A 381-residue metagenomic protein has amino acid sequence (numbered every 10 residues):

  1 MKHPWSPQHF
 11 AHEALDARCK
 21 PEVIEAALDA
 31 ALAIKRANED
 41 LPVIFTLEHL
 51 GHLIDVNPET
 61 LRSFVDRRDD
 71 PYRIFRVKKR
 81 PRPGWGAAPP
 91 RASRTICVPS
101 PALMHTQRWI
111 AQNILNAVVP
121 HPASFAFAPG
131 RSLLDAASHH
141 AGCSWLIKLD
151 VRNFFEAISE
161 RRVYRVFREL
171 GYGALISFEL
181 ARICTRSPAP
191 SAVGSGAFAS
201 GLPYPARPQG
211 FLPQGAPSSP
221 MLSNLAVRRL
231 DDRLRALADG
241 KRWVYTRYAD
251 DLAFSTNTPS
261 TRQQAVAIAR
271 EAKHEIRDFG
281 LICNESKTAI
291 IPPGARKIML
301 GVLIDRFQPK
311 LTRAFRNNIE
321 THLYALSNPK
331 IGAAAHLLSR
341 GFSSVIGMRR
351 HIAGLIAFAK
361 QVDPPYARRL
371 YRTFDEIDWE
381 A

Functional and structural regions predicted by a protein language model:
M1-P81, R91-A117, P122-W145, L149 (+5 more regions): Right-hand nucleic-acid polymerase module
G86: Conserved recognition-core residues within compact binding domains
V244-Y248: Short beta-strand
D250-N257: Short beta-strand->loop micro-motif that forms the acidic, two-metal-ion catalytic signature in nucleotide-processing
